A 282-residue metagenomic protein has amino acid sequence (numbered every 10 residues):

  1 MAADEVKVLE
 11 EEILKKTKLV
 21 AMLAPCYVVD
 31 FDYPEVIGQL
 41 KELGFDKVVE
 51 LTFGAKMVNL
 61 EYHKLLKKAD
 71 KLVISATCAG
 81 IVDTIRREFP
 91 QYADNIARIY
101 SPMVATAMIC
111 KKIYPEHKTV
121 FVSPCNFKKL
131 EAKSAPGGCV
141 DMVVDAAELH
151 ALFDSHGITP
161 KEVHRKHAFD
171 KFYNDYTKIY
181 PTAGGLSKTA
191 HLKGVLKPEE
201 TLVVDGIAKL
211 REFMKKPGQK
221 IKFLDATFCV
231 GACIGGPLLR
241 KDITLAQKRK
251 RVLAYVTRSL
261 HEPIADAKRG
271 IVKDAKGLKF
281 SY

Functional and structural regions predicted by a protein language model:
A2-Y282: Iron-sulfur-associated redox domains of electron-transfer enzymes in respiratory and anaerobic energy metabolism
